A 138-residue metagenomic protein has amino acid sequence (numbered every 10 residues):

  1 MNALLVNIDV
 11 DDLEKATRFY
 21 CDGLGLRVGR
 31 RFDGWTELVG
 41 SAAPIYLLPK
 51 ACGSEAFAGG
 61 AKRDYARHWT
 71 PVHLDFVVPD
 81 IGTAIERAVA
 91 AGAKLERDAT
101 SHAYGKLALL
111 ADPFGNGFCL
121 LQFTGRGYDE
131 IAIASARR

Functional and structural regions predicted by a protein language model:
M1-L4, R27-D75, T83-A111, F123-R138: Vicinal oxygen chelate
D9: Catalytic core of Fe(II)/2-oxoglutarate
A16-C21, A88, G115: Conserved active-site tyrosine of GNAT-family acetyltransferases
G117-L120: Short glycine-/small-residue motifs
